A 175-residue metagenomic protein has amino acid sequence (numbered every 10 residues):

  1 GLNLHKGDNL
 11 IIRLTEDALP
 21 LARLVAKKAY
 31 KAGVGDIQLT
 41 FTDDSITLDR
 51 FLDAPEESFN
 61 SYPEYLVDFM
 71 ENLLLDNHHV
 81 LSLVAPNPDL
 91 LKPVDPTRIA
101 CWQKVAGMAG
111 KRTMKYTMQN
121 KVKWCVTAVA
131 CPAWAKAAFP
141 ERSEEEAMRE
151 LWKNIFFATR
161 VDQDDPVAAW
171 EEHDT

Functional and structural regions predicted by a protein language model:
G1-T175: Active-site bordering "gate/hinge" segments that shape substrate access to catalytic or cofactor-binding pockets
